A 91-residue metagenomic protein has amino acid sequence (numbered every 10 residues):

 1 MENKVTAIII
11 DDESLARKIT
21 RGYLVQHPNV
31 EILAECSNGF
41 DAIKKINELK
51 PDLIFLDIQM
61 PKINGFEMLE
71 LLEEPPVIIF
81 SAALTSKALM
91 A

Functional and structural regions predicted by a protein language model:
M1-T6: Non-catalytic signal-transmission and effector/linker regions of two-component phosphorelay proteins
I10-D11, C36, I54: Conserved sequence signature across two-component system core domains
A16, V25, P61: The feature encodes the CheY-like receiver
G22-H27, K45: Alpha-helical interaction/dimerization surfaces of two-component signaling modules
L33-F40: Conserved Asp/Asn-Gly motif in the active-site loop of CheY-like receiver
I43-A91: CheY-like receiver
